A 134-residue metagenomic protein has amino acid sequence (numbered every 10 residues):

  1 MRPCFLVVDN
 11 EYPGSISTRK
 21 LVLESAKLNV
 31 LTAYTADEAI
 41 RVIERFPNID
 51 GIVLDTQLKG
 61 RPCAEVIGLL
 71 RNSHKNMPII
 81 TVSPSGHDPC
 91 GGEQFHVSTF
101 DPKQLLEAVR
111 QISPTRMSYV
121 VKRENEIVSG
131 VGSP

Functional and structural regions predicted by a protein language model:
V7, K27-Y34, V42: Short hydrophobic/Thr-rich beta-strand motif most characteristic of the beta2 strand and flanking loop of CheY-like
N10, T81-G86, S98-T99: Conserved active-site segment of CheY-like receiver
Y12-L31: Two-component/phosphorelay signaling modules centered on CheY-like receiver
A36, I49-N72: Conserved phosphotransfer microenvironments
I40-I43, L106: Alpha2 helix of the CheY-like receiver
I67, N76-H87: A short, hydrophobic beta-strand element within the central beta-sheet of small alpha/beta folds
D101-E107: Conserved two-component signaling phosphotransfer/partner-docking surface
R116-P134: CheY-like receiver
